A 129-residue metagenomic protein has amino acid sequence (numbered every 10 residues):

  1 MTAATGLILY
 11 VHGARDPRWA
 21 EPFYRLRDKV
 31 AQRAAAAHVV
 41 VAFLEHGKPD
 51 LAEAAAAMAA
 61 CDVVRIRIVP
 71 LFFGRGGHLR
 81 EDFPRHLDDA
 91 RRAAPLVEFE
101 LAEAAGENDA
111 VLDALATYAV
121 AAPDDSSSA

Functional and structural regions predicted by a protein language model:
M1-A129: Active-site-proximal alpha-helix that buttresses catalytic centers in soluble enzyme cores
